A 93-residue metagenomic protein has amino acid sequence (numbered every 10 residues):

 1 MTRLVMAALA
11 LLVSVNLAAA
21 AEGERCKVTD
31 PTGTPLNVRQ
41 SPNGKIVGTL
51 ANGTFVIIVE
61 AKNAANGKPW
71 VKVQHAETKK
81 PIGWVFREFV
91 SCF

Functional and structural regions predicted by a protein language model:
M1-A19: Classic N-terminal secretory signal peptides
A20-K27: Cleaved targeting-peptide boundary
E24, R39, I82-W84: Aromatic/pi-system hotspot detector in well-structured domains
P31-T32: Short, solvent-exposed loop/edge segments of extracellular or virion-exposed proteins
Q40-I46: Short alpha-helix capping/helix-loop boundary micro-motifs
L50-F89: SH3/SH3-like beta-barrel superfamily modules
